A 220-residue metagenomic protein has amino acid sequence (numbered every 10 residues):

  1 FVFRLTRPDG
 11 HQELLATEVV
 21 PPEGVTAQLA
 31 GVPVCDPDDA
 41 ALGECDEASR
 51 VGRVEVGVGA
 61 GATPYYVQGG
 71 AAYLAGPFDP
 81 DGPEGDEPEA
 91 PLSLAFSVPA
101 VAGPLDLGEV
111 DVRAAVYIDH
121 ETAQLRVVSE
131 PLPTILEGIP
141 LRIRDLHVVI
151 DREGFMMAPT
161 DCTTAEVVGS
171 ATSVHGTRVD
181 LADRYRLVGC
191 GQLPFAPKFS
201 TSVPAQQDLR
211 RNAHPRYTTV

Functional and structural regions predicted by a protein language model:
F1-V220: Ser/Thr/Pro/Gly-rich, low-complexity intrinsically disordered stalk/linker tracts of secreted and surface-exposed
